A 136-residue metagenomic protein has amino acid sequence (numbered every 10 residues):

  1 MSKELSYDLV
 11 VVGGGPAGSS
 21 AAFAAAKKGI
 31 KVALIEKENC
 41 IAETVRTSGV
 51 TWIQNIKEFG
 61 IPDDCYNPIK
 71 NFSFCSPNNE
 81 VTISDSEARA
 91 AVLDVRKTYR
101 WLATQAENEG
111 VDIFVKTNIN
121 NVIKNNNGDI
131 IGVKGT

Functional and structural regions predicted by a protein language model:
S2, C65-N67: Short solvent-exposed loop/turn micro-motifs enriched in small/polar/acidic residues
E4-L9: Extreme N-terminal starter segment of soluble prokaryotic enzymes
V10, G14, F23-R46: Glycine-rich FAD pyrophosphate-binding loop
G18-S19: N-terminal Rossmann-fold NAD(P) dinucleotide-binding loop
K27, K57-E58, N108: Residues at alpha-helix termini
E38-D63: Conserved N-terminal glycine-rich FAD pyrophosphate-binding loop of Rossmann-like flavoproteins
F74-T136: Conserved N-terminal helical subregion
